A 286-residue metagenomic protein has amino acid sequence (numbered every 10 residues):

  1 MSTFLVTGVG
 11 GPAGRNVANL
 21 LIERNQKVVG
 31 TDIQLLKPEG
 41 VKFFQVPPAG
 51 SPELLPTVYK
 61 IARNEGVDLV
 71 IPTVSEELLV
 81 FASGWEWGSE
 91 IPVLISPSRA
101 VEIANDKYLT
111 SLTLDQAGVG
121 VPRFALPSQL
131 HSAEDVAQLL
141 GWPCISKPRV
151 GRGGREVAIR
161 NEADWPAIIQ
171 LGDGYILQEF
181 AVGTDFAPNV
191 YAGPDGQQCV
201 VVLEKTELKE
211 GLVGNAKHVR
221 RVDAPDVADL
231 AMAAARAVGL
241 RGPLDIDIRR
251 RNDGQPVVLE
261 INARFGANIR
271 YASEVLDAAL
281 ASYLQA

Functional and structural regions predicted by a protein language model:
F4-G8: Conserved N-terminal Rossmann-fold NAD(P)-binding element of oxidoreductases
G10, A18: N-terminal Rossmann NAD(P)H-binding glycine-rich loop of SDR-like oxidoreductase domains
G14: N-terminal Rossmann-fold NAD(P) dinucleotide-binding loop
G30-K37, S75: Short, polar loop motifs at secondary-structure junctions
G40-R123: Conserved N-proximal alpha/beta basic substrate-recognition cap immediately N-terminal to, or forming the N-lobe
V101-T184, P194-Q197, P225-A228: Active-site nucleotide/adenylate-binding loops and adjacent lid/helix of ATP-dependent enzymes
G172, Q178-G239, R250-N252, V258 (+1 more regions): ATP-dependent carboxylate/phosphate-activation module, predominantly the ATP-grasp catalytic core and closely related
R241-D247: Flexible, glycine/charged-enriched surface loops at secondary-structure junctions
